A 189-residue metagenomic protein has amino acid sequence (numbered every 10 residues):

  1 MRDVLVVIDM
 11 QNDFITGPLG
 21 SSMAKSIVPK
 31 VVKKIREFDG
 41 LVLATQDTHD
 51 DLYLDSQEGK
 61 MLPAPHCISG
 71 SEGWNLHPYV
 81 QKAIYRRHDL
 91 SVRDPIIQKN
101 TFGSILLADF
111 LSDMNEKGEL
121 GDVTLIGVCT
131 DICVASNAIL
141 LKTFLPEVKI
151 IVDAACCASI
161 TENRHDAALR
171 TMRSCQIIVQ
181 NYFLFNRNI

Functional and structural regions predicted by a protein language model:
M1-I96, K149-I151, I160, H165-S174 (+2 more regions): Active-site acidic carboxylates
G17-L19, N100, V128, A155: Short strand-loop junctions, especially beta-strand C-caps/beta-turns that link beta-sheets to coils or alpha-helices
K30-I35, A135-L145: Histidine-anchored nucleotide/phosphate-binding helix
F38-D39, G118, L145: A structural signal for short coil/turn segments at secondary-structure junctions
D47, F102, A155-C157: Active-site beta-loop-alpha junctions enriched in small/polar residues
D55-S56, L107-F110, S136-N137, N163-R164: Short, well-ordered secondary-structure micro-motifs
G70-I132: Internal catalytic-core helix/loop-beta-alpha segment that presents or stabilizes conserved functional determinants
V123-S136, L145, I150-E162: Phosphate/ribose-phosphate-bearing ligand recognition and processing surfaces, centered on ADP-ribose/NAD(+/P+) systems
